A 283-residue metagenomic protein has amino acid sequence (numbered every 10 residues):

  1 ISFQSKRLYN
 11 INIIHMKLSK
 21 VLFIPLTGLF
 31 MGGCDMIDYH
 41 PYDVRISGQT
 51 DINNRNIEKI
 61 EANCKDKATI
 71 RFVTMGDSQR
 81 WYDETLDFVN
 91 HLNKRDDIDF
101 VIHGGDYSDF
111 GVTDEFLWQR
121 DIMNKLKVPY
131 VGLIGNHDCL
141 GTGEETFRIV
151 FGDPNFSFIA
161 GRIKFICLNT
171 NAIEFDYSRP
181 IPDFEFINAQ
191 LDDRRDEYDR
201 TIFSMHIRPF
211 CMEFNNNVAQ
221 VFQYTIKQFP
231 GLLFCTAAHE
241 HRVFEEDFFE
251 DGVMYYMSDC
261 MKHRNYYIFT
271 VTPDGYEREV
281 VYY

Functional and structural regions predicted by a protein language model:
N10-G32: Sec-dependent bacterial lipoprotein signal peptides
C34-W118: N-terminal active-site segment of His-dependent metallophosphoesterases
D51, T113-Y198, V218-G231, R242-V280: Extended active-site neighborhood of metal-dependent phosphoesterases/phosphodiesterases
D77, G105-D106, G135-N136, H206 (+1 more regions): Active-site glycine-centered loops adjacent to acidic/histidine catalytic or metal-binding residues that shape
D99-F100, V131, R200-I202, L233-F234: Short, Asp-centered acidic motifs that coordinate Mg2+ and/or phosphate in catalytic or ligand-binding sites
Y107, N171-S178, R208-M212: Surface-exposed cleft-lining segments at the edges of enzyme active sites
L191-M212: Short acidic, glycine-rich surface-loop motifs adjacent to enzyme active sites
S204-P209, L233-V243: Histidine-centered catalytic micro-motifs
